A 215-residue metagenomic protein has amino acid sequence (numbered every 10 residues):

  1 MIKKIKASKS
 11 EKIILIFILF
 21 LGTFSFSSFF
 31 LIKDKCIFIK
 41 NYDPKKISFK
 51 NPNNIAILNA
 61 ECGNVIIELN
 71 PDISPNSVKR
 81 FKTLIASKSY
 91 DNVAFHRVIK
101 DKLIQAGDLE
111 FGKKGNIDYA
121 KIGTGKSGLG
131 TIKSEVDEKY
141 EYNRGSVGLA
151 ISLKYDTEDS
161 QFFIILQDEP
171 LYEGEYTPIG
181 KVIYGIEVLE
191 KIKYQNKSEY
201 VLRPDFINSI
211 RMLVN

Functional and structural regions predicted by a protein language model:
M1-N215: Cyclophilin-like peptidyl-prolyl cis-trans isomerases
